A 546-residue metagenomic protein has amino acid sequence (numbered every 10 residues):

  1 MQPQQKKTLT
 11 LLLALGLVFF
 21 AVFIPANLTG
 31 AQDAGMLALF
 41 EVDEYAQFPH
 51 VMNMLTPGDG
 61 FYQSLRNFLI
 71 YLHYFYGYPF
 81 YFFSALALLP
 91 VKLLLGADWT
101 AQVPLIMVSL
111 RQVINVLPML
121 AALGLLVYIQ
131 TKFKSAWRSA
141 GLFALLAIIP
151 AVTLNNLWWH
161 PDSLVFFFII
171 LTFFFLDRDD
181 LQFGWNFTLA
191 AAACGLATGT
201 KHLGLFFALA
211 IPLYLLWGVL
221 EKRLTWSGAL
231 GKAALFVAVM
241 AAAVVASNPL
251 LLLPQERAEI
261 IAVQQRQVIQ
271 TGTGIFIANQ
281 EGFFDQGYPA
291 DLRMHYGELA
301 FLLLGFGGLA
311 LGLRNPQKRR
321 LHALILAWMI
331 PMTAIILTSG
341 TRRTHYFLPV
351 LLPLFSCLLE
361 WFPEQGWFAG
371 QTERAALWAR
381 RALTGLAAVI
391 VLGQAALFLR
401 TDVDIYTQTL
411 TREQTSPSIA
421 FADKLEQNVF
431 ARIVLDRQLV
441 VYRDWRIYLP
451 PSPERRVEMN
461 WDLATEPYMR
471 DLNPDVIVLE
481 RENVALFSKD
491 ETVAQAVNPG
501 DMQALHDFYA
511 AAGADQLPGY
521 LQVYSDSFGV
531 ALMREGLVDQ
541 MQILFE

Functional and structural regions predicted by a protein language model:
L12-V18, A140-A147, A192, L303-G307 (+4 more regions): Transmembrane alpha-helix segments characteristic of polytopic inner-membrane glycan-assembly/cell-envelope
N27-D33, V42-F75, P79, L89-A97: Extracytosolic helix-loop segments that constitute the early lumenal/periplasmic catalytic or substrate-binding loops
L120-I129, K222, R293-R319, L326-P331: Hydrophobic, aromatic-rich transmembrane alpha-helices and their immediate juxtamembrane boundary segments
T131-W137, T172-F187, A197, G312-L313 (+1 more regions): Membrane-interface transmembrane helices that cradle and orient dolichyl/undecaprenyl
L154-V165, R343-T344: Short acidic/glycine- and proline-prone juxtamembrane loop motifs at membrane-interface regions of multi-pass membrane
A192, L209-L213, A233-A242, F362-D402: Signature aromatic-anchored transmembrane alpha helix within multi-pass, membrane-resident enzymes that catalyze glycan
G231-I269, V391-F398: Membrane-lumen/periplasm interface segments of specific transmembrane helices in polyprenyl phosphate-linked
L386-Y442, E454: Membrane-embedded, lumen/periplasm-facing catalytic core of multi-pass transferases that use lipid-linked donors
